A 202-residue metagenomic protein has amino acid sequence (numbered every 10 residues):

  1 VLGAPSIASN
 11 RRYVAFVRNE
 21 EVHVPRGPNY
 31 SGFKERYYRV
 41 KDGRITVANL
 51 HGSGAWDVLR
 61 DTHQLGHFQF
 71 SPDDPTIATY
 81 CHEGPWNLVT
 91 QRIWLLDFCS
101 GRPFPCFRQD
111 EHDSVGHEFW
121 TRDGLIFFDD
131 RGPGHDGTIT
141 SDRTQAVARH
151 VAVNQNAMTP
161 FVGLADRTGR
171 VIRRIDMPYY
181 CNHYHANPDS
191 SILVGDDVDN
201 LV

Functional and structural regions predicted by a protein language model:
V1, V47-Q64, L96-S114, V151 (+1 more regions): Multi-bladed beta-propeller domains
V1-V58: Compact, aliphatic and Gly/Pro-tolerant "microcore" segments centered on a short helix or tight beta-hairpin and their
V1-Y13, V17-E20, W56, T62-C81 (+2 more regions): Conserved beta-propeller blade repeats
I7, Y38, A48, V58 (+7 more regions): Generic structural signal for beta-strand residues in well-ordered domains
F16-K41, Y80-T90, F128-N156, D196-V202: Short, conserved, GDST-rich strand-edge loop motifs in beta-rich repeat architectures
I45-V47, F68, Q91-L95, P160-L164 (+1 more regions): Hydrophobic beta-strand positions in blades of beta-propellers and related beta-sheet-rich domains
G101-R170: C-terminal amphipathic alpha-helical segment
